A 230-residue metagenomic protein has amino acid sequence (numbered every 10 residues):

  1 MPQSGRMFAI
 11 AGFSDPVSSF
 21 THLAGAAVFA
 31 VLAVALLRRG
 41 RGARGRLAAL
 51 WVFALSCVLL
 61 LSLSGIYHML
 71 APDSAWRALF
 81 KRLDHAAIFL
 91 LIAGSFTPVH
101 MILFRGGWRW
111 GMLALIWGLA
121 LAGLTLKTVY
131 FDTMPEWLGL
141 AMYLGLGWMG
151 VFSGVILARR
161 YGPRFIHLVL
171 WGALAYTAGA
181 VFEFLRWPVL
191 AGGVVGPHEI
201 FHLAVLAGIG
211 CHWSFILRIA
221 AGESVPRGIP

Functional and structural regions predicted by a protein language model:
M1-P230: Multi-pass alpha-helical transmembrane bundles in non-GPCR membrane proteins that perform intramembrane catalysis
